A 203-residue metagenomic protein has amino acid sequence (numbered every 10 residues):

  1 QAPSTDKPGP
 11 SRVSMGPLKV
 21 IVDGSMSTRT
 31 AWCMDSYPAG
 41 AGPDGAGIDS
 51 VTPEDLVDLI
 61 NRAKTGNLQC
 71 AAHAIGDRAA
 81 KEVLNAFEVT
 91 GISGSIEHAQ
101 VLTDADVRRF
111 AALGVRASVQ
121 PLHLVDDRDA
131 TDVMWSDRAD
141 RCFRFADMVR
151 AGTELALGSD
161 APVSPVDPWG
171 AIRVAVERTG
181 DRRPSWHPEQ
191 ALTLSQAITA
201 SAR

Functional and structural regions predicted by a protein language model:
Q1-D77, R109-R116, P121-L122, I172: Metal-coordinating catalytic core of metallo-dependent amide/deamination hydrolases
I60-A71, I75-G94, H98-A99, D104-R108 (+1 more regions): His/Asp/Glu-enriched, well-ordered alpha-helical/loop segment that forms or immediately abuts the divalent-metal
